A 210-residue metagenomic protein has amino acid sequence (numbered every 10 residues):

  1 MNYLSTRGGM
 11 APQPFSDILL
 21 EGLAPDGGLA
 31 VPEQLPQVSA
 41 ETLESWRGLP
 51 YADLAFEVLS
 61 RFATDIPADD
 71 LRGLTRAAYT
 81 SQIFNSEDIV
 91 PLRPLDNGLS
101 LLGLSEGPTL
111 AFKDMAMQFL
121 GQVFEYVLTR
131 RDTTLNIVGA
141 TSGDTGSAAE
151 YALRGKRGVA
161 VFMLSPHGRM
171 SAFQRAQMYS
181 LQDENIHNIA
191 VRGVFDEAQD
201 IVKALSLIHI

Functional and structural regions predicted by a protein language model:
M1-D26: Charged, compositionally biased N-terminal leader segments and the immediate start of the first structured element
D26, D96-G98, D132-L135, K156-V161 (+1 more regions): Short coil/turn connectors at secondary-structure junctions
A30-L110: N-terminal entrance/gating region of PLP-dependent enzymes' catalytic architecture
L99-G155: Well-ordered mid-protein domain cores that form the structural environment of catalytic cofactors
A140-S142, L164-P166, G193: Cofactor-binding loop segments of dinucleotide-utilizing enzymes, especially the Rossmann-like FAD- and NAD(P)+-binding
S147-I189: Active-site-proximal loop->helix
A190-V194, D200-I201: Accessory "access/gating" subregions that flank catalytic or transport cores
I208-I210: Conserved small/polar residues in nucleotide/adenosyl-binding loops
